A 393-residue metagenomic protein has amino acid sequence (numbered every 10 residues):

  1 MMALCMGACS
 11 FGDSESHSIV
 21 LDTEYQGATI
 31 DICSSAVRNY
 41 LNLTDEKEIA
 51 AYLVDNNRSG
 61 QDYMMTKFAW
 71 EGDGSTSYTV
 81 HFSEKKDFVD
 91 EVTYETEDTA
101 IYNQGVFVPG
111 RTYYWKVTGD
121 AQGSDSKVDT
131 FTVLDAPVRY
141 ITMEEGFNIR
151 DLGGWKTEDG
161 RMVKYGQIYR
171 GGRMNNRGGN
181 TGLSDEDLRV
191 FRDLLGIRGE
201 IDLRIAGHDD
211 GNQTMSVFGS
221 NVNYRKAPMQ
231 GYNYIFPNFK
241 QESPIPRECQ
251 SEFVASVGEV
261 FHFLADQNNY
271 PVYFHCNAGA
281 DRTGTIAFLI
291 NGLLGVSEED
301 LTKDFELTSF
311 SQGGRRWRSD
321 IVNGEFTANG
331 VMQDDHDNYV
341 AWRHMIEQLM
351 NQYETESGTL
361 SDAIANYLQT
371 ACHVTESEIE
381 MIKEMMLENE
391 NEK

Functional and structural regions predicted by a protein language model:
C5-A8: C-terminal motif of bacterial Sec signal peptides marking the signal peptidase cleavage site
F11-Y273, I286-K393: Cys-dependent protein tyrosine phosphatase-like superfamily
A278-T283: Ser/Thr-glycine-rich phosphate-binding loops at phosphate-binding pockets of nucleotides, nucleotide cofactors
